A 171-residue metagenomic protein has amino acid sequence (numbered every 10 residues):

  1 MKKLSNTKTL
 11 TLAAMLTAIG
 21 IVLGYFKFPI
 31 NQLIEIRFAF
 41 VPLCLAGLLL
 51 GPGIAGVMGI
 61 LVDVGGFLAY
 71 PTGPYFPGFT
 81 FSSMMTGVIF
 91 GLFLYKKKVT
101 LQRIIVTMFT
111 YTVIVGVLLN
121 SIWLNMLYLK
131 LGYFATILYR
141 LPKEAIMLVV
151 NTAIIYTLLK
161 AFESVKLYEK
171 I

Functional and structural regions predicted by a protein language model:
M1-I171: Loop-helix junctions at membrane interfaces
